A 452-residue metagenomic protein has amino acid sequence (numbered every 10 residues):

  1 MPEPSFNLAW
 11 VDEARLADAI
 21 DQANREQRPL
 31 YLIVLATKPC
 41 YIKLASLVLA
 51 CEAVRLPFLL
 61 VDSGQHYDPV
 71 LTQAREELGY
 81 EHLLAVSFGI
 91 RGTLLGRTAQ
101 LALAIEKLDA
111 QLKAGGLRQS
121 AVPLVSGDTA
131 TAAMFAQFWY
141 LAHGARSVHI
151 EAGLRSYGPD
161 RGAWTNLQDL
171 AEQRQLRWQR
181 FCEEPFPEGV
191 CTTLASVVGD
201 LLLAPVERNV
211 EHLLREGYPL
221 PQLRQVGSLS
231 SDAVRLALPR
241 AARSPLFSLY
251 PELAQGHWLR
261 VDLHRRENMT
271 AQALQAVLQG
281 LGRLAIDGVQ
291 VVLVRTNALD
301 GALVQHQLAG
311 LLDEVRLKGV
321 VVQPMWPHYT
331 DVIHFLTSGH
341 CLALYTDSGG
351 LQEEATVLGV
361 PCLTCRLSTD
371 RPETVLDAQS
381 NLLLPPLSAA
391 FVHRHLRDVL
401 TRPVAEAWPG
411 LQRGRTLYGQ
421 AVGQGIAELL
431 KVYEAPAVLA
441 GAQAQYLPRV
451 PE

Functional and structural regions predicted by a protein language model:
P2-I20, S63-P69, A195-A273: A nucleotide-sugar donor-handling region in carbohydrate enzymes
P2-L8, E13, R28, T401-E452: C-terminal amphipathic helix plus adjacent low-complexity, charged tail appended to glycosyltransferase catalytic
P2-S63: N-terminal subdomain of nucleotide-sugar transferases
W10, I33-L35, Y41-E52, A74 (+1 more regions): Active-site and donor-binding regions of nucleotide-sugar-utilizing enzymes
P57-Q65, L203, Q290-N297: Short internal beta-strands
A74, A242-H340: Donor-nucleotide binding loops and adjacent catalytic segments primarily of GT-B fold Leloir glycosyltransferases
V125, A133, H149-I150, Y157-P159 (+2 more regions): A donor-sugar binding/catalytic signature common to diverse glycosyltransferases and related nucleotide-sugar
L351, V357-V404: Catalytic binding pocket for nucleotide-activated donors in carbohydrate/polymer assembly enzymes
